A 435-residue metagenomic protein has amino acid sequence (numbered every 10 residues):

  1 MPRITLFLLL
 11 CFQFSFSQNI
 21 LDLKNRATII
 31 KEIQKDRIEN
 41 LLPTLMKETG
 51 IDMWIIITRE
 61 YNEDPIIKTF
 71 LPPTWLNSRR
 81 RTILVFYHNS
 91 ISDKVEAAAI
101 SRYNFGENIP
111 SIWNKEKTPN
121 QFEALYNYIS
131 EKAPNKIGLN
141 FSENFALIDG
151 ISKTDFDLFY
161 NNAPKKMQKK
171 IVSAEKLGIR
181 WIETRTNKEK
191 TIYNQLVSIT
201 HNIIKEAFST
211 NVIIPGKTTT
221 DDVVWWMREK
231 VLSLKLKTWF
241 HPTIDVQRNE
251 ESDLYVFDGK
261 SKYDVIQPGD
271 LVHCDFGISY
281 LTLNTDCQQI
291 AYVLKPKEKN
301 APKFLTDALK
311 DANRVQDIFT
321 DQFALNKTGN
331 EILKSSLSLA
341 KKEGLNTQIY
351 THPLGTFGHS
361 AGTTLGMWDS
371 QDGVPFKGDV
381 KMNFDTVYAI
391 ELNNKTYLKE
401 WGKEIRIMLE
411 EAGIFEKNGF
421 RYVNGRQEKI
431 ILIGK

Functional and structural regions predicted by a protein language model:
M1-Q18: Bacterial Sec-dependent N-terminal signal peptides
Q18-K435: Active-site neighborhoods and metal-handling regions in enzymes and metal-associated proteins
